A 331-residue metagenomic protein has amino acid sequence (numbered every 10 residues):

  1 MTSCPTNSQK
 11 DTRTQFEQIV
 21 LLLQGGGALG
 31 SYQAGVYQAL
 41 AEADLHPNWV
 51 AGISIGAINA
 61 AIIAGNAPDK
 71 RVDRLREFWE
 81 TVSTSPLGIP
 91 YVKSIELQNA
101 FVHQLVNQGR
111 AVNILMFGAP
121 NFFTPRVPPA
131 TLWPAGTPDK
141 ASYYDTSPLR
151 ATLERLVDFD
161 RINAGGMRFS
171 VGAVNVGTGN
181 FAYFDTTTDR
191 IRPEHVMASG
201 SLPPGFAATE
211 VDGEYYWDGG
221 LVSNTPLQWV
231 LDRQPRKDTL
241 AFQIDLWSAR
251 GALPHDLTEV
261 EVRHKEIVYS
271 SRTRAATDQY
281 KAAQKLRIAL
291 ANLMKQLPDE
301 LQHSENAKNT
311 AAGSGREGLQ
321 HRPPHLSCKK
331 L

Functional and structural regions predicted by a protein language model:
T2-S3, T14-I19, P68-Y144, P148-T152 (+3 more regions): Non-catalytic peripheral regions of patatin-like phospholipases
T2-V50, K70, L153: Helix-rich "cap/lid" substructures immediately adjacent to catalytic or cofactor-binding pockets
G26, V36, G56, L153 (+4 more regions): Conserved small-residue
A34, Q38, A60-I62, L227-Q228: Short, hydrophobic alpha-helix immediately C-terminal to the catalytic nucleophile
Q38, E42, G65, D232: Short, well-ordered alpha-helices that flank and scaffold nucleotide-derived cofactor binding pockets
I53: Conserved alpha/beta-hydrolase "nucleophile elbow" surrounding the catalytic nucleophile
A57-P68: Short glycine-enriched nucleophile-adjacent loop and the immediately C-terminal alpha-helix near the catalytic center
R161-A164, S201-G213: A short acidic-Thr-Gly-centered motif at the start of a beta-strand
